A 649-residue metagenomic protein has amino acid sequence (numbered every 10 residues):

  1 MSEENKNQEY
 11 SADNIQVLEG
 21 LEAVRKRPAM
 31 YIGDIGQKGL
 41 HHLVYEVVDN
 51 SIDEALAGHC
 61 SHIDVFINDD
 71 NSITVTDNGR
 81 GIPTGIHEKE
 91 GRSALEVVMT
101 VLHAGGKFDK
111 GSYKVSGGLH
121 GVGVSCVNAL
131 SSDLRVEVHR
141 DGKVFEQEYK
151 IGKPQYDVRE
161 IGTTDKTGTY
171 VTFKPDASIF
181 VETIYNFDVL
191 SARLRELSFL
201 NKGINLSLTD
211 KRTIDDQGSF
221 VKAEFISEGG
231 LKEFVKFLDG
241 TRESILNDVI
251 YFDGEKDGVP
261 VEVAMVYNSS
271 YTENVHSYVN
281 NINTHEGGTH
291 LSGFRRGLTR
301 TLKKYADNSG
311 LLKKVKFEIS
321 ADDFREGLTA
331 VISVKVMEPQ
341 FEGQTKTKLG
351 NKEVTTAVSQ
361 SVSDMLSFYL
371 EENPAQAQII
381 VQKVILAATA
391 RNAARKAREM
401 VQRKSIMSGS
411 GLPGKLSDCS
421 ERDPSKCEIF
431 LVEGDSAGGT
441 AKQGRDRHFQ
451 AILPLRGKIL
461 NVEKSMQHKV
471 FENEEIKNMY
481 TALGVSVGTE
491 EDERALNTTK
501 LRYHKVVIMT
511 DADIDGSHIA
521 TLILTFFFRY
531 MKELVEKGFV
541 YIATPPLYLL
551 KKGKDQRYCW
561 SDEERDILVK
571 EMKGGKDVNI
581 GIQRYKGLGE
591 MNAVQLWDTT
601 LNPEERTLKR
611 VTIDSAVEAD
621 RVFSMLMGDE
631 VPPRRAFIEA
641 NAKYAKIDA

Functional and structural regions predicted by a protein language model:
M1-N14, L21, Y45, D53-A55 (+12 more regions): GHKL-family ATPase ATP-binding module
K26-Y45: Conserved short strand/loop->alpha-helix "switch" segment adjacent to the catalytic nucleotide/phosphoryl-transfer site
G81-I86: A short glycine-centered beta->alpha linker in the GHKL/HATPase_c
H87-E88, L95: Short adenine-binding "F-helix/F-box" segment of the Bergerat
E88, E342-V354, Y558-E564, L568: Helical (often loop-to-helix) elements that flank the catalytic cores of nucleotide-handling enzymes
T389-S408, D423-E428, G439, Q443-R445 (+2 more regions): C-terminal interaction appendages of subunits in large macromolecular complexes
